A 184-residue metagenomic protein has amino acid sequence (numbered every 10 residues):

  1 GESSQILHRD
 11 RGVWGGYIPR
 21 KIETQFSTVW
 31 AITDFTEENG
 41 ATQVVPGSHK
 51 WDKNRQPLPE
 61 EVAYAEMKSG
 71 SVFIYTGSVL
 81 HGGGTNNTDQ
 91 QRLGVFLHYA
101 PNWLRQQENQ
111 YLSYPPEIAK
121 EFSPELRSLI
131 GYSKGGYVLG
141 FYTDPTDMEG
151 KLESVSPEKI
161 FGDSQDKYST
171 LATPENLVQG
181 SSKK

Functional and structural regions predicted by a protein language model:
E2-E66, L104-Y114: Catalytic core of non-heme Fe(II) oxygenases with the double-stranded beta-helix
H8, F73-Y75: A short hydrophobic beta-strand element
S27-V29, I74, F96: Structured core elements
R55-S71, S78-V79, G84-K184: Conserved double-stranded beta-helix
